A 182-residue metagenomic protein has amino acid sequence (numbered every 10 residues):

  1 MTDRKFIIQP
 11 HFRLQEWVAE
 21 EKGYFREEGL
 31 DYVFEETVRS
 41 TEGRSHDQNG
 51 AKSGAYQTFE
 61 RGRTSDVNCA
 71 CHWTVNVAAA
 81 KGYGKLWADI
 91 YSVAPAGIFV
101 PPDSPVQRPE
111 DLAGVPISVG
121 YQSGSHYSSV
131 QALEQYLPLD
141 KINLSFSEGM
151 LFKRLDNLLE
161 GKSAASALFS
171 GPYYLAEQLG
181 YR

Functional and structural regions predicted by a protein language model:
T2-E148, A164-S170, A176: Short, glycine-/small- and polar/acidic-enriched structural segments that line small-molecule recognition paths
M150-L159: Rossmann-fold dinucleotide-binding core
A176-R182: Extracytoplasmic/periplasmic substrate-binding proteins
